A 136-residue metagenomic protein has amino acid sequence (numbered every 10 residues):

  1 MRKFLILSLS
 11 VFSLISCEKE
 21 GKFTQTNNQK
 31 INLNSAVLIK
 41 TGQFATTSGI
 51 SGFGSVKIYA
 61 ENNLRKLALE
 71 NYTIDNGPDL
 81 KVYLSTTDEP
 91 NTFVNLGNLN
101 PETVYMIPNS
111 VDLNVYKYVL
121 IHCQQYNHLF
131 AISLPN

Functional and structural regions predicted by a protein language model:
M1-F4, E18-K19: Positively charged n-region of N-terminal signal peptides that target proteins for export
S13-S16: C-terminal motif of bacterial Sec signal peptides marking the signal peptidase cleavage site
E18-N62: Transition segment at domain starts
N27-Q29, S35-A36, P90-L96, Y116 (+1 more regions): Membrane-topology and secretion signals of cell-surface/extracellular proteins
K66-N71: Short edge beta-strand/loop segments characteristic of extracellular beta-sandwich folds
K81-Y83: Beta-strand signatures of extracellular beta-sandwich domains
T86-V115: An anionic, turn-rich surface loop/hairpin at beta-sheet edges that serves as a generic interaction/coordination patch
N109-I132: Short, exposed beta-strand-loop hairpins at the edges of beta-sheets in extracellular/periplasmic proteins
